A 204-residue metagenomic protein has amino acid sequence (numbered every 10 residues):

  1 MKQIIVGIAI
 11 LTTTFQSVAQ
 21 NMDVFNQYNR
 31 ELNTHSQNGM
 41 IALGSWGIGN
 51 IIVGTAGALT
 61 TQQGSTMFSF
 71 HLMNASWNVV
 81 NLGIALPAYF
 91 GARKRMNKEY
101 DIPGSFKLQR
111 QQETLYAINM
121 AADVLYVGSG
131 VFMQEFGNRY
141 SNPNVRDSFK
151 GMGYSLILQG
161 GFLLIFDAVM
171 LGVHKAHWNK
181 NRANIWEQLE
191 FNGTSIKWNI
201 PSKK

Functional and structural regions predicted by a protein language model:
Q3-T12, A19-A42, F90-I118, Q134-K204: Replace "edges of transmembrane helices
Q20, N33-I51, A58-T61, M67: Cationic, glycine-rich low-complexity segments
W46-A56, W77-P87, G91, A122-S129 (+3 more regions): Membrane-embedded alpha-helical transmembrane segments of multi-pass integral membrane proteins
A56-Q63, N138-Y140: Juxtamembrane "helix-exit" motif on the non-cytosolic side of transmembrane helices
Q63-F68, P143-V145: Membrane-interface helix-boundary motifs at transmembrane edges
S65-V80: Loop-to-helix transition at the N-terminal end of transmembrane alpha-helices
